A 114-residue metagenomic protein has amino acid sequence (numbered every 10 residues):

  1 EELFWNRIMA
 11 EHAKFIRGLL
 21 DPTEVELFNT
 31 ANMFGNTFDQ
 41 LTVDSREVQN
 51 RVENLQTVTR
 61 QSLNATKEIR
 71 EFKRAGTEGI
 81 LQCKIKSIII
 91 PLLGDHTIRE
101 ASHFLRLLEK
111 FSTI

Functional and structural regions predicted by a protein language model:
E1-I114: Surface-exposed peri-terminal alpha-helical interaction modules
